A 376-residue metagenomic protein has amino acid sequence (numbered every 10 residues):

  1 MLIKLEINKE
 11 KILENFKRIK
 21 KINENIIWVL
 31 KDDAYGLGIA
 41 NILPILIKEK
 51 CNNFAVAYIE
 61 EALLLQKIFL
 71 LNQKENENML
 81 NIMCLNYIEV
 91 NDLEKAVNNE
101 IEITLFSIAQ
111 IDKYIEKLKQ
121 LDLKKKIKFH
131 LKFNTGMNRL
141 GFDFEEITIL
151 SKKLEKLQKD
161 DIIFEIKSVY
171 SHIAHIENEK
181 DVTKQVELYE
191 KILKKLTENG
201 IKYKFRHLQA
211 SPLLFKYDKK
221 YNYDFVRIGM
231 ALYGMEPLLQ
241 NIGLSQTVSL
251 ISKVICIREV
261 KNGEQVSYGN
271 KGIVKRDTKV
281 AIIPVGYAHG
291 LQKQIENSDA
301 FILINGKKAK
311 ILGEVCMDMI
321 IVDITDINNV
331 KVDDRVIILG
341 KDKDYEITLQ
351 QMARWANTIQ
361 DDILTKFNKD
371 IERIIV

Functional and structural regions predicted by a protein language model:
L2-N8, L13, S107-Q110, T183-V376: Active-site anion/phosphate-binding pocket segments in diverse small-molecule metabolic enzymes
I3-E6, K11-L13, E24-F205: Active-site-proximal beta-alpha core segment in soluble small-molecule metabolic enzymes
K17, L63, D361: Active-site phosphate/pyrophosphate- and oxyanion-stabilizing loops and adjacent acidic/basic residues in soluble
R18, I22: Conserved N-terminal alpha-helix of the aminotransferase class I/II PLP-enzyme fold
